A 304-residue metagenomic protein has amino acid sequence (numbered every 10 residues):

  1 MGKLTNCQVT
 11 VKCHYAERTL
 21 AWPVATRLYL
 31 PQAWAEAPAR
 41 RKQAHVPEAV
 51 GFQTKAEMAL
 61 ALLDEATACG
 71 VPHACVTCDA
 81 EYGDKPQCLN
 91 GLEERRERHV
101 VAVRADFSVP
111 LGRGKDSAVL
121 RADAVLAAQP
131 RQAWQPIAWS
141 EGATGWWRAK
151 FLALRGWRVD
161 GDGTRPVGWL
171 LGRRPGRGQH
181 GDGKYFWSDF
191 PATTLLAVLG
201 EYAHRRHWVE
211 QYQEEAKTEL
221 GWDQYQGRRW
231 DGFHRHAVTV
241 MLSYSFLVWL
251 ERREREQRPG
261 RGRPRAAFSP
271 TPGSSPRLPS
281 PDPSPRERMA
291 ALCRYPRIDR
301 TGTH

Functional and structural regions predicted by a protein language model:
M1-T77, E81-R98, V103-S108, G114-K115 (+3 more regions): Conserved, well-structured functional cores that handle cations and Mg-NTP chemistry
L4-V9, Q179-D182, V209: Short, flexible loop/turn motifs enriched in small residues
C7, K184, A197, H236-V240: Non-catalytic, well-ordered alpha-helical scaffold segments
R41, H45-G51, L60-D64, G112 (+3 more regions): A short, flexible helix-boundary coil/loop motif
C78, D84, T194-E201, Q211: Long, repeat-rich segments with strong aromatic
D182-H207: Extended, non-catalytic structural segments that build the interaction scaffolds of large macromolecular assemblies
F190, A203-R206, A216, S245-L250: Generic structural signal for hydrophobic core residues of well-folded globular domains
A197, H207-E214, V240, Y244: Feature representing long, continuous alpha-helical segments
